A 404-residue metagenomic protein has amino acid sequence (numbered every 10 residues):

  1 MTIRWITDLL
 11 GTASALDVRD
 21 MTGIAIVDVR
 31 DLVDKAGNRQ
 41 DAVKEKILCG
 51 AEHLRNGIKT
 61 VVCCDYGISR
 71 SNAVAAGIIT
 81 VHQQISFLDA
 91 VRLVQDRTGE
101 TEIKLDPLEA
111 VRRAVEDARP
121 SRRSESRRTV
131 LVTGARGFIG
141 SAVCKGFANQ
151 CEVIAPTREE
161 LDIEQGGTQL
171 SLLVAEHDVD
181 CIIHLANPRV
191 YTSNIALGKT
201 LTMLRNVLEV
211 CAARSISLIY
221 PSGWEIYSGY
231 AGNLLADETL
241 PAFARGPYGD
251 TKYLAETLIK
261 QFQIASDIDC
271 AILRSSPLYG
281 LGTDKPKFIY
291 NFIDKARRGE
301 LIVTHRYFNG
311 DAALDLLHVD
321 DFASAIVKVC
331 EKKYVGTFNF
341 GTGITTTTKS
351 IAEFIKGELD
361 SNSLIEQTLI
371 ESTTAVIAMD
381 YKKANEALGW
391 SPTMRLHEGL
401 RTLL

Functional and structural regions predicted by a protein language model:
M1-V62, A76-V111: Cysteine-based protein phosphatase catalytic domain of the PTP/DSP
D8-L10, V29-N38, E152-L172: Adenosine-cofactor binding site in Rossmann-like domains, unifying the SAM/SAH pocket of S-adenosylmethionine-dependent
T129-N149: N-terminal Rossmann NAD(P)H-binding glycine-rich loop of SDR-like oxidoreductase domains
G166-T202: NAD(P)H-binding glycine-rich loop region in Rossmannoid oxidoreductase-like domains and their noncatalytic homologs
R205-P247: Conserved Rossmann-fold NAD(P)-dependent oxidoreductase catalytic core, especially the SDR/UDP-sugar
P247, T251-L254: Active-site helix of classical SDR
T257-L314, V319-A323, V327, F354-K356: NAD(P)-dependent short-chain dehydrogenase/reductase
G299-L404: C-terminal substrate-binding subdomain of Rossmann-fold SDR/epimerase-dehydratase oxidoreductases
